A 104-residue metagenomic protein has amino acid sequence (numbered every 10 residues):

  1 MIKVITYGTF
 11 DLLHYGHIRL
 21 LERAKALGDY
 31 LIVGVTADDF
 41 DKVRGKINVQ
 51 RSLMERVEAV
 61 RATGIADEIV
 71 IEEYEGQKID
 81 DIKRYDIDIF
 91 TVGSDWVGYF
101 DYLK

Functional and structural regions predicted by a protein language model:
M1-K104: Nucleotidyltransferase catalytic core that binds NTPs
